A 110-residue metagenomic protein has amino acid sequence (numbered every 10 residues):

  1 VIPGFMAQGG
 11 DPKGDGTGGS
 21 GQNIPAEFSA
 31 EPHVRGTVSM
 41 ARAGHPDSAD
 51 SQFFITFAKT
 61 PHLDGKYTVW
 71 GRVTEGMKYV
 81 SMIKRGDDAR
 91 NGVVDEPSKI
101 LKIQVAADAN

Functional and structural regions predicted by a protein language model:
V1-N110: Cyclophilin-like peptidyl-prolyl cis-trans isomerases
